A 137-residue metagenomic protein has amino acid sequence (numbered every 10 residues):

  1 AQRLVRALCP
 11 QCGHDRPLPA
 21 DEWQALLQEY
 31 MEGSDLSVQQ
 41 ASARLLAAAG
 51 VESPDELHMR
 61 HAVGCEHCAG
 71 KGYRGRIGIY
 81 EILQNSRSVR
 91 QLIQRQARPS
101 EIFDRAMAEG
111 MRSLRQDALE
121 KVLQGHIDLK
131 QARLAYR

Functional and structural regions predicted by a protein language model:
A1-R137: Short, flexible helix-loop junctions that flank or precede catalytic/ligand sites
